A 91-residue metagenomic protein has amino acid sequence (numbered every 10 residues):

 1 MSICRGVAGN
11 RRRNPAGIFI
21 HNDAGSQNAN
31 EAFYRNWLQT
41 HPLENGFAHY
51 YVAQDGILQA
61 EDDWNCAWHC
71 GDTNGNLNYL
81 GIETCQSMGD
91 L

Functional and structural regions predicted by a protein language model:
M1-L91: Active-site-adjacent loop/helix surface patches within enzyme catalytic domains that shape the substrate-binding cleft
